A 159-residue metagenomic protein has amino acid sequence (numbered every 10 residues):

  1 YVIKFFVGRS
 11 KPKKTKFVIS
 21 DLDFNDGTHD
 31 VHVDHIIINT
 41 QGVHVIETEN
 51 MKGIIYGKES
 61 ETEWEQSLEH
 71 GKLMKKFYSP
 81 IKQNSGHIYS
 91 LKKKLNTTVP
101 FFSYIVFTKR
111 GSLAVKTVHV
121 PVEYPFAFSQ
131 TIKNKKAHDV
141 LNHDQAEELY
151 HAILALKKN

Functional and structural regions predicted by a protein language model:
Y1-V31, I37-V43, E49-G57, E63-N159: Surface-exposed interaction regions that form or flank ligand-binding interfaces
